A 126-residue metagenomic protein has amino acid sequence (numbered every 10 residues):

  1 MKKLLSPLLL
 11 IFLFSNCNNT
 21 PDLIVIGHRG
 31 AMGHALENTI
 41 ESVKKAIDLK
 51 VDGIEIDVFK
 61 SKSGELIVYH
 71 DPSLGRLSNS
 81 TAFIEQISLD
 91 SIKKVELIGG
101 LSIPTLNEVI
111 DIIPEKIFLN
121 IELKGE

Functional and structural regions predicted by a protein language model:
L4-F14: Sec-dependent N-terminal signal peptides
N16-E126: Phosphate-group recognition and catalysis centered on beta-loop-alpha active-site segments
